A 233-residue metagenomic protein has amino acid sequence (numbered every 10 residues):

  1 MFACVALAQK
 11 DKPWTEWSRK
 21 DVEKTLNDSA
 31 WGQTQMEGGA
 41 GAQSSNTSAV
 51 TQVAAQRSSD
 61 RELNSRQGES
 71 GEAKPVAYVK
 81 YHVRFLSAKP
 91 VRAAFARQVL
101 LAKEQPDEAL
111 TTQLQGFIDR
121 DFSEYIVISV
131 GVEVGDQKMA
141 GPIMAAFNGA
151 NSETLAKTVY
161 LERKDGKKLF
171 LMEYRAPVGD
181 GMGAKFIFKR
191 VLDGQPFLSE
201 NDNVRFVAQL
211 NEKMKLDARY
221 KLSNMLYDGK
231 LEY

Functional and structural regions predicted by a protein language model:
F2-A8: Sec/Tat signal peptide C-region and signal peptidase I cleavage site
Q9-Y233: PEST-like low-complexity, intrinsically disordered acidic/proline/serine-rich tracts that flank trafficking/processing
